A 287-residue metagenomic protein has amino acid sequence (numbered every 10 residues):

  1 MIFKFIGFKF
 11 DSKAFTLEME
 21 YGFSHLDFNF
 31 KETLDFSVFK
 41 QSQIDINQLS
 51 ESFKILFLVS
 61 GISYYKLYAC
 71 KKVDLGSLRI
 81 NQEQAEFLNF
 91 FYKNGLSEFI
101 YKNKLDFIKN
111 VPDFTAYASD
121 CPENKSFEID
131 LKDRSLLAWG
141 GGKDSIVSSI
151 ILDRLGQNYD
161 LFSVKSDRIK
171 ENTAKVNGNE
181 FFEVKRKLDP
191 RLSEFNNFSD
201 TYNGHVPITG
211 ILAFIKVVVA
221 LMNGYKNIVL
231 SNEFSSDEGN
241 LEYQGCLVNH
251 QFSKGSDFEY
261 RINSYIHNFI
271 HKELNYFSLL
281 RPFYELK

Functional and structural regions predicted by a protein language model:
M1-G7, S12-E18, N103-S135, K143-K287: Nucleotide-activated chemistry modules centered on ATP-dependent adenylation/adenylyltransferase
M1-K54: Short Lys/Arg-enriched alpha/beta "domain-start" segment
S42-K125: Low-complexity, highly charged intrinsically disordered N-terminal segments that act as targeting/localization
G140: Metallo-beta-lactamase
